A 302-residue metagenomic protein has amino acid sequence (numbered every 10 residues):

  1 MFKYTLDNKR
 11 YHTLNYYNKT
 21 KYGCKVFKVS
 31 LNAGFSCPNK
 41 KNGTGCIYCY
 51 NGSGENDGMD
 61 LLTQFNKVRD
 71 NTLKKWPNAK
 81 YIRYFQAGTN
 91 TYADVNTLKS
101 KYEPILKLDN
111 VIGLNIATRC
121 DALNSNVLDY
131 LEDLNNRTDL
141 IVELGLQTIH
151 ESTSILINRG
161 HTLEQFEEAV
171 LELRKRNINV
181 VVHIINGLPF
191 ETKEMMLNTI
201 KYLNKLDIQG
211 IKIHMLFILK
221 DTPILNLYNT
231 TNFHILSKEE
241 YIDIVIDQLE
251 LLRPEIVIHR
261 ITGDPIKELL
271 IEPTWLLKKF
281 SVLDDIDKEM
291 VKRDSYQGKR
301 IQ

Functional and structural regions predicted by a protein language model:
M1-I82: N-terminal [4Fe-4S]-dependent radical SAM core
F2-Y16, Y22-F27, G210, I218-Q302: Auxiliary Fe-S-binding modules of radical SAM enzymes
C46, L106-V111, N198-I213, V282-Q297: Structural recognition of alpha->loop->beta junctions
G52-V68, T72-V95, N110-L123, D139-Q165 (+1 more regions): Core AdoMet radical
F65-D70, K99-E103, L128-E132, F166-V170 (+2 more regions): Generic structural signal for well-ordered alpha-helices, preferentially at hydrophobic/aromatic core positions
T72-W76, Y102-D109, D129-D139, L171-K175 (+1 more regions): Acidic (Asp/Glu)-rich catalytic clusters
V95-E103, N124-N135, I157, M196: Distinct, well-ordered alpha-helical segments
E164-P223, E239-T262: Conserved C-terminal portion of the radical SAM core fold that forms the substrate/S-adenosylmethionine-binding
